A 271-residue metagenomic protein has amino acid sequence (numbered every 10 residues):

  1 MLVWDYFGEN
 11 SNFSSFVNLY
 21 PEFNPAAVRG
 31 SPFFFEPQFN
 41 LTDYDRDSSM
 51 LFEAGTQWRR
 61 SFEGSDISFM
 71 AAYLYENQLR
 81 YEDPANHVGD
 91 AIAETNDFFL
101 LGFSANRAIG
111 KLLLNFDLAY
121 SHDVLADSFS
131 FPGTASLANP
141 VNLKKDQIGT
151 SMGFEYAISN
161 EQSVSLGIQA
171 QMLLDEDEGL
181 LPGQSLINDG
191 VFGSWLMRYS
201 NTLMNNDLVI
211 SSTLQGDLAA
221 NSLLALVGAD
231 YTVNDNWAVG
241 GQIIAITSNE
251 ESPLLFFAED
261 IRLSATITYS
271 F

Functional and structural regions predicted by a protein language model:
L2, F52-T56, F99-F103, I148-M152 (+4 more regions): Hydrophobic, lipid-facing positions within transmembrane beta-strands of outer-membrane proteins
D5-G8, R59-F62, N106-I109, Y120 (+6 more regions): Residue-level signature of outer-membrane beta-barrel architecture
N10-S14, G64-I67, K111-N115, E161-L166 (+2 more regions): Repeated loop/turn-to-beta-strand initiation elements of outer-membrane beta-barrel proteins
S15-L19, F69-Y73, F116-Y120, L166-A170 (+3 more regions): Transmembrane beta-barrel strands of outer-membrane/channel proteins
P21-A27, Y75-Y81, H122-S128, N160 (+5 more regions): Gram-negative outer-membrane beta-barrel proteins
F39-Y44, N86-A91, P132-V141, L181-L186 (+3 more regions): Extracellular loop and loop/strand-boundary signature of outer-membrane beta-barrel proteins
D45-M50, A91-D97, N139-I148, Q184-V191 (+2 more regions): Replace "Gram-negative outer membrane beta-barrel proteins" with "bacterial and organellar outer membrane beta-barrel
A245, F257-F271: Outer-membrane beta-barrel "beta-signal"
